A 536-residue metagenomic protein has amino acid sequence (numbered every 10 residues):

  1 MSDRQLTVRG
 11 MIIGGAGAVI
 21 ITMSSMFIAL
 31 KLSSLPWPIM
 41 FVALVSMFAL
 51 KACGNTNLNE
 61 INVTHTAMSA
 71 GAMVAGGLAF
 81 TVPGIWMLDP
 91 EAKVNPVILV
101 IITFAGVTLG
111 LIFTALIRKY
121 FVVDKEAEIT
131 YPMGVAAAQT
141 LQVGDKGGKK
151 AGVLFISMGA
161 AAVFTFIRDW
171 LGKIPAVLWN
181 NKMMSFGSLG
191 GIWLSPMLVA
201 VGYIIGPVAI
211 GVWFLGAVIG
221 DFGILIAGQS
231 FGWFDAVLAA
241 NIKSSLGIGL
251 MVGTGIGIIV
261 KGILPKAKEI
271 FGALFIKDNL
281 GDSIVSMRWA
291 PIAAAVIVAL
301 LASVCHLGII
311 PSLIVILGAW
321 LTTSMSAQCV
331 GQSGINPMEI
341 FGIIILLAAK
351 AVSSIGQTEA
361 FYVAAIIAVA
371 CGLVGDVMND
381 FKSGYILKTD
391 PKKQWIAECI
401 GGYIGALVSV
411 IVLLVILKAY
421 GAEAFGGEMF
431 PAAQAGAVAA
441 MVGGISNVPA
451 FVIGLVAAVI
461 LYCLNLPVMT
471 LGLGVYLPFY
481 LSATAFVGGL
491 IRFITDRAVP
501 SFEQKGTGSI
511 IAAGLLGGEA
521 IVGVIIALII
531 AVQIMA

Functional and structural regions predicted by a protein language model:
M1-A536: Alpha-helical multipass membrane-protein architecture
